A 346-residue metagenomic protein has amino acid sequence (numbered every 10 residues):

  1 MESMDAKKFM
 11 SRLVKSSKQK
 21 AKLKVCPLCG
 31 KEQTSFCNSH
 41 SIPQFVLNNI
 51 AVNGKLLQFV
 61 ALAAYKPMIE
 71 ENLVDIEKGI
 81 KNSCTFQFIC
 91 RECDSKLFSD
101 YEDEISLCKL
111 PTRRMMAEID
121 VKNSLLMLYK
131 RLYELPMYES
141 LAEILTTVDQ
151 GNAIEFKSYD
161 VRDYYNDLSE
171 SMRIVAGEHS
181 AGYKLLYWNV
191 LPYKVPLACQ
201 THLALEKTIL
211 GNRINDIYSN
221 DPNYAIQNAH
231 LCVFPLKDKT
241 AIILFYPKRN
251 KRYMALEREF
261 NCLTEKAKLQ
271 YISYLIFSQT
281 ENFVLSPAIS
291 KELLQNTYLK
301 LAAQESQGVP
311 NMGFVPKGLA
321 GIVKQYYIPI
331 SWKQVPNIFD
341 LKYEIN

Functional and structural regions predicted by a protein language model:
M1-E102, C108-K109: An N-terminal structural lobe/cap that precedes and organizes the functional/catalytic core across diverse proteins
K7-S11, E77, K122, L126 (+4 more regions): Generic detector of well-ordered alpha-helical segments enriched in charged/polar residues, highlighting helical
F9, F36, F45, F59 (+10 more regions): Phenylalanine-focused residue identity feature
N53-G54, V60, Y138, E143 (+3 more regions): General N-terminal targeting signals
F59, P67-M68, D120-N123, Y274-Q279: Short C-terminal domain-edge/linker segments immediately following a structured domain
Y65-E70, G79, Y129-P136, S286-I289: Noncatalytic linker/hinge segments flanking ATPase motor cores
E102-D167: Long, hydrophobic, well-ordered secondary-structure blocks that form the structural core and pocket-lining surfaces
V161-N346: Charge-dense, low-complexity intrinsically disordered regions
